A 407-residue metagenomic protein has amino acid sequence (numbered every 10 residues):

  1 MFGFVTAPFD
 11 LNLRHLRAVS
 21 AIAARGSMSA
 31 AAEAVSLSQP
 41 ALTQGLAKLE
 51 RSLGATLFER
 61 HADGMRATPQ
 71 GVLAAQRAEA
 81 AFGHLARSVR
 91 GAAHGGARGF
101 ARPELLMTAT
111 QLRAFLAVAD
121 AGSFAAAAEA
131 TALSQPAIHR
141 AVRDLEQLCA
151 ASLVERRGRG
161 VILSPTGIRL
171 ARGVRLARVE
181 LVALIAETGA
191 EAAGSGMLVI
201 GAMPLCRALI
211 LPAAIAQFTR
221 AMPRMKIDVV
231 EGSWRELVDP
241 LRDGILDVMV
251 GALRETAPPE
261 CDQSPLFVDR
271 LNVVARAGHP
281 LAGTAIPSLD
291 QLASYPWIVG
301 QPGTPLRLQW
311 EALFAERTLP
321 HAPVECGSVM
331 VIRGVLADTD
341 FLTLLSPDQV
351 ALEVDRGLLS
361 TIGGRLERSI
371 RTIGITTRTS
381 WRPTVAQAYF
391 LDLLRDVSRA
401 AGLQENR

Functional and structural regions predicted by a protein language model:
I22-S36, V118-A130: Short helix-boundary/capping micro-motifs
E50-A67, E146-L163: A short LG(V/I)-centered, amphipathic sequence patch enriched for acidic residue(s) preceding the LG motif
A92-Q111, A190-R207, M222-M225, R270: Interdomain hinge and pocket-entrance segments immediately C-terminal to HTH DNA-binding domains
L106, R235-L271, S360: Short beta-strand-centered segments that line the small-molecule binding cleft or hinge of alpha/beta clamshell
A121, A126, A130-P136, R140-R143 (+1 more regions): Central regulatory/effector-binding core of bacterial HTH transcription factors
S233, R242-L246, A252, G303 (+1 more regions): Hydrophobic hinge/microswitch elements
L281, Y295-R317, P383-D392, A401-R407: Secondary-structure junction motif
I362-Q404: A late-sequence structural motif
